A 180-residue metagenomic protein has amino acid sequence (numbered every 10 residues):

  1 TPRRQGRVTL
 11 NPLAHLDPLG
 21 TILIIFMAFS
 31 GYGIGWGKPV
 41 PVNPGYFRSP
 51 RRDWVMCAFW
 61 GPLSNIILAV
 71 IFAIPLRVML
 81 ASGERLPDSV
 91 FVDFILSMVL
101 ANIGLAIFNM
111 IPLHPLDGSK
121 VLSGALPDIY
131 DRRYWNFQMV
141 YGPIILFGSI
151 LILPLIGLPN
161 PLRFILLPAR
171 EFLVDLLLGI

Functional and structural regions predicted by a protein language model:
T1-I180: Hydrophobic transmembrane alpha-helices and their immediate loop junctions in multi-pass integral membrane proteins
